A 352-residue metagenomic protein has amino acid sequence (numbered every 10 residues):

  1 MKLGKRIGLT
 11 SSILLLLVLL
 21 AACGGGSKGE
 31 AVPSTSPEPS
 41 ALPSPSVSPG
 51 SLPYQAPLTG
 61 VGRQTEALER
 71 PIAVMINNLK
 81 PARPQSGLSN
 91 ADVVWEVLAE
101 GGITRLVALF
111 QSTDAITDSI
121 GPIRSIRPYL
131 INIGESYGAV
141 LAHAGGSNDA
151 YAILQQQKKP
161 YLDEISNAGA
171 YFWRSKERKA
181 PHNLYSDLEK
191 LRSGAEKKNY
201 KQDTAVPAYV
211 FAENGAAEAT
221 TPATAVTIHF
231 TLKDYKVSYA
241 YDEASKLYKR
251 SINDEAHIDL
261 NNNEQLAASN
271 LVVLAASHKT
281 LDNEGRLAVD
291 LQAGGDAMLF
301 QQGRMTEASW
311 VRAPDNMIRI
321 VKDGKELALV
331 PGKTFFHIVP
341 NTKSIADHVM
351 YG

Functional and structural regions predicted by a protein language model:
K2-S11: Bacterial N-terminal signal peptides that target proteins for export
K5, S27-V32, Q155, W173-R174: Intrinsically disordered, low-complexity regulatory segments in tyrosine-phosphorylation signaling proteins
L14-L15: Repetitive helical segments and hydrophobic/amphipathic motifs
V18-A22: C-terminal motif of bacterial Sec signal peptides marking the signal peptidase cleavage site
C23-P45: Bacterial lipoprotein signal-peptidase II cleavage site
P45, Y54-E69, A73-A91, E100-G352: A surface/extracellular/periplasmic glyco- and lipid-processing/surface-interacting theme
V97: Change "in soluble alpha/beta enzymes" to "in soluble alpha/beta proteins
